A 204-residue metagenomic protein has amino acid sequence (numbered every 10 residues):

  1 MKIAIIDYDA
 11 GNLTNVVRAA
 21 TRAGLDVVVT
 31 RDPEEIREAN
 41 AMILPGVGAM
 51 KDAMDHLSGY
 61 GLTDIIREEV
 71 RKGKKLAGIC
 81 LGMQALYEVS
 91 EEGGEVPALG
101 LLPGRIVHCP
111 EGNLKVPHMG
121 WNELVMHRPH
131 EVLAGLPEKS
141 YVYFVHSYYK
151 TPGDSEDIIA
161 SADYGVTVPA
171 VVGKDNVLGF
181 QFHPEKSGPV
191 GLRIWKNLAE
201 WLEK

Functional and structural regions predicted by a protein language model:
M1-A4: Extreme N-terminal starter segment of soluble prokaryotic enzymes
V27-E38: Short acidic low-complexity segments
I43-P45: Structural motif
G48-W121: Cysteine-nucleophile active-site neighborhood
E88-Y164: Pocket-forming structural segment of enzyme catalytic cores
V166-G173: Short, surface-exposed beta-strand/loop micro-motifs that present aromatic residues
F180-K204: Acyltransferase
